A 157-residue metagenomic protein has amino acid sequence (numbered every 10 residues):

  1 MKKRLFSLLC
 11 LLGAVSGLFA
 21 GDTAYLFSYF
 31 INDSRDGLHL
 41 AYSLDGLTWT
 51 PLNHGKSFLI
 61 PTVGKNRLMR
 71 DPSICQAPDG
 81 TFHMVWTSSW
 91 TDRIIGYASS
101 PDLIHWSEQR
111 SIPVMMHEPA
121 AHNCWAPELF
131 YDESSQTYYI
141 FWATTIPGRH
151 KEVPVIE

Functional and structural regions predicted by a protein language model:
R4-A14: Sec-dependent N-terminal signal peptides
L18-E157: Carbohydrate-active catalytic/glycan-binding domains of CAZyme proteins, especially the secreted or lumenal ectodomains
